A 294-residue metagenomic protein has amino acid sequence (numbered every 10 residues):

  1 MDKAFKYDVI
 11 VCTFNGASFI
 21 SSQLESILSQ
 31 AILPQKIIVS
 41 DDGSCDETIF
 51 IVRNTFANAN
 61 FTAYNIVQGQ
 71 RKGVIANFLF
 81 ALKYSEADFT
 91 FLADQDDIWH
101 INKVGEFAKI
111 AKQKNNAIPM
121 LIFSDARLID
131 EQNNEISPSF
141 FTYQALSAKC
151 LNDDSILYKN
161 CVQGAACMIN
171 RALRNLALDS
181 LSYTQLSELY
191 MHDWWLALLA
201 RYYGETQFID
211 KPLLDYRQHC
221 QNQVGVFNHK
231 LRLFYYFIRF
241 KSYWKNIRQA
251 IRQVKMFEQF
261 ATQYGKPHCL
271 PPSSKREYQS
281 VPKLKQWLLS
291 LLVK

Functional and structural regions predicted by a protein language model:
M1-N228: Nucleotide-sugar donor-binding/catalytic module of glycosyltransferases that assemble extracellular/cell-envelope
D179, Y183-L189, W194-W195, T206-Q207 (+1 more regions): C-terminal subregions of glycosyltransferases and related glycan-biosynthesis enzymes
